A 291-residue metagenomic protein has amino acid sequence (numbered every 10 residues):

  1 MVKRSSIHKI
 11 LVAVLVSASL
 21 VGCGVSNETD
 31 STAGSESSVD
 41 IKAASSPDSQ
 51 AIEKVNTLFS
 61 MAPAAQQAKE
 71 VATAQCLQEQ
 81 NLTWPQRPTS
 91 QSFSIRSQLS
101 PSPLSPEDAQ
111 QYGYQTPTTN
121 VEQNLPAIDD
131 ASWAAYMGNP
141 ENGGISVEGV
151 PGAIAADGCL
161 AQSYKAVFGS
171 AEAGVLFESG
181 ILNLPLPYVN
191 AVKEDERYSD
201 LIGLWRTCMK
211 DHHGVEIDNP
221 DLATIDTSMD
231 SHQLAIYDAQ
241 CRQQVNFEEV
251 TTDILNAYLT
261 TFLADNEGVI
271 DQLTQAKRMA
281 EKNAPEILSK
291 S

Functional and structural regions predicted by a protein language model:
M1-E28: Secretory targeting and sorting signals
C23-S291: Cell-envelope/extracellular polymer assembly enzymes that use nucleotide-activated donors
